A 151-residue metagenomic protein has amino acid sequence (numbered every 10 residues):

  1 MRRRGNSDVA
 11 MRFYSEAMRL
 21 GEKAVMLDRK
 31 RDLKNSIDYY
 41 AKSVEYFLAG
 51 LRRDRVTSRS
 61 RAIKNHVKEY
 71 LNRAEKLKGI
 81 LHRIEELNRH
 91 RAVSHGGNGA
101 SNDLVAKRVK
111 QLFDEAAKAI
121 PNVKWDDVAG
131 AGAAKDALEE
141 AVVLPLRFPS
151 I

Functional and structural regions predicted by a protein language model:
R2-G96: Eukaryotic low-complexity, intrinsically disordered regulatory regions enriched for acidic, serine- and proline-rich
R2-R3, N65, E69-I151: AAA+ P-loop ATPase motor domain of ring mechanoenzymes
